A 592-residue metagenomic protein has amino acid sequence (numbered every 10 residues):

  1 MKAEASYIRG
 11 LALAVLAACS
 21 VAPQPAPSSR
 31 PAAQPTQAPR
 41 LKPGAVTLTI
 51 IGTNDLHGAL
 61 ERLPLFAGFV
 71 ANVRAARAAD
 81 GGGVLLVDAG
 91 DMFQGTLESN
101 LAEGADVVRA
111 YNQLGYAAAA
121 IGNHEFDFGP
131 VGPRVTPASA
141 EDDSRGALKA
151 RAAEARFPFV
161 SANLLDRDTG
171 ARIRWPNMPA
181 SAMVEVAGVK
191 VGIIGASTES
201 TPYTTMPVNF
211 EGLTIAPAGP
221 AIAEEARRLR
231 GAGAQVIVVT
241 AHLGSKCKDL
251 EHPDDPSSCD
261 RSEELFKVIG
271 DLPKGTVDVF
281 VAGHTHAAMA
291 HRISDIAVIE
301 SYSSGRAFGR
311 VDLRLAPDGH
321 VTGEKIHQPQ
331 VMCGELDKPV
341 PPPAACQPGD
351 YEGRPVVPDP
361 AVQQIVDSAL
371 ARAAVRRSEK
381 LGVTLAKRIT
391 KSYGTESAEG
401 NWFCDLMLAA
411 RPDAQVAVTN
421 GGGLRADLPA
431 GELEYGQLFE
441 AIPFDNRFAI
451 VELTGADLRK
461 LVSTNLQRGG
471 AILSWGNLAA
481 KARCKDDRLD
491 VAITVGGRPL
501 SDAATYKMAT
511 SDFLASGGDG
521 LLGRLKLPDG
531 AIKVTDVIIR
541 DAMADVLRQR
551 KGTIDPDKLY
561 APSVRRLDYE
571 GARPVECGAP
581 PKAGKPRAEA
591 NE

Functional and structural regions predicted by a protein language model:
M1-L11: Bacterial N-terminal signal peptides that target proteins for export
A17-A18: C-terminal motif of bacterial Sec signal peptides marking the signal peptidase cleavage site
V21-P317, V321-T322, Q328-V340, S392-C404 (+6 more regions): N-terminal catalytic scaffold of extracellular/periplasmic and nuclease hydrolases that process anionic headgroups
V46-T49, A59-F69, R156-N163, R167-D168 (+5 more regions): Feature captures C-terminal
S200, S245, D359, Q363-D367: Feature marks short, surface-exposed loop/turn motifs that line or immediately flank catalytic pockets and channel
I326-H327, G382-V383, I450-E452: Short amphipathic
M332-A361, A369, A373-E379, L527-P528 (+1 more regions): Acidic, Ser/Thr/Pro-rich beta/coil linker or hinge segments at domain junctions
R376-E396: Glycine-rich phosphate/diphosphate-binding loops and the adjacent beta-loop-alpha structural elements that coordinate
